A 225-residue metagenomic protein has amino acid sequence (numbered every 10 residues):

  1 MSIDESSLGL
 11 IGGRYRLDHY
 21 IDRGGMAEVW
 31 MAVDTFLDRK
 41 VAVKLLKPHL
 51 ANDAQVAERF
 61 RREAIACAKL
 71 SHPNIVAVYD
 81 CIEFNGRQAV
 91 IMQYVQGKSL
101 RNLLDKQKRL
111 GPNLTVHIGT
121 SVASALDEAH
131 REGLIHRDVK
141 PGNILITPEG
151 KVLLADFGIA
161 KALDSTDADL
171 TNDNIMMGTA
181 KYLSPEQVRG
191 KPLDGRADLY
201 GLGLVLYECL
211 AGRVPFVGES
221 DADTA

Functional and structural regions predicted by a protein language model:
S6, N52-Q55, P148-P192, E219: Activation segment of protein kinases
L17-G24, V29: Protein kinase glycine-rich loop
L45-K69: AlphaC helix of the eukaryotic protein kinase fold
C81: Activation-segment/catalytic-loop signature of the eukaryotic protein kinase fold
N85-S99, L103: Conserved short submotifs of the Hanks-type protein kinase catalytic core that shape the nucleotide-binding pocket
I118-G119: Activation segment signature within eukaryotic-like protein kinase domains
V122-L134: Protein kinase catalytic-loop region centered on the HRD/HxD motif
